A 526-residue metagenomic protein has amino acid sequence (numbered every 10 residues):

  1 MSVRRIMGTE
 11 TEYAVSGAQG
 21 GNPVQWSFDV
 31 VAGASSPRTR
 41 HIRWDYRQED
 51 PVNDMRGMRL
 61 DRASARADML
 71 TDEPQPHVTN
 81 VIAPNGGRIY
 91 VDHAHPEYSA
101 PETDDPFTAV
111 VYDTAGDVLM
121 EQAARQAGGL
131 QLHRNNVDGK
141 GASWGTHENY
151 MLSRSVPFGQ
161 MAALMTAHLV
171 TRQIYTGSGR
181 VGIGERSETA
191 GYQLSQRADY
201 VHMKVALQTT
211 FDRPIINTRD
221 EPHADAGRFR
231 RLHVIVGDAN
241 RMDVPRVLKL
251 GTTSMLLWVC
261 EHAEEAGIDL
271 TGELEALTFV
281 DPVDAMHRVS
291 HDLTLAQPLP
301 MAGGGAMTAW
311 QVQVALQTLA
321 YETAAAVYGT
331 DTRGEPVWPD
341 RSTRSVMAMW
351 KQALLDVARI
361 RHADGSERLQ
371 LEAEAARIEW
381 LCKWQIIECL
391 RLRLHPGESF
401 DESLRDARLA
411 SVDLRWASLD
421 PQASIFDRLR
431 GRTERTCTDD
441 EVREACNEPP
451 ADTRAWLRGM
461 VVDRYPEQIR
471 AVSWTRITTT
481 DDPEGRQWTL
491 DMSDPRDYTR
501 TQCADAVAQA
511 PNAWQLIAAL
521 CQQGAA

Functional and structural regions predicted by a protein language model:
M1-H133, A163-S178, G182-I183, A206-I216 (+1 more regions): Terminal catalytic/cofactor-binding subdomain
T103-D104, V137-G139, S155, D199-Y200 (+1 more regions): Short, solvent-exposed loop/turn segments at secondary-structure junctions
N136-S153: Histidine-centered divalent-metal-coordination microenvironment in nucleic-acid enzymes
H147, R154, K204, I235: The feature captures the catalytic groove of carbohydrate-active enzymes
S153, G191-L194, D199-M203: Extended, Lys/Arg-enriched charged tracts that mediate electrostatic binding to polyanionic substrates
P157-G159: A short alpha->loop->secondary-structure connector
V181-S187, S195: C-terminal, beta-strand-rich globular interaction domains
